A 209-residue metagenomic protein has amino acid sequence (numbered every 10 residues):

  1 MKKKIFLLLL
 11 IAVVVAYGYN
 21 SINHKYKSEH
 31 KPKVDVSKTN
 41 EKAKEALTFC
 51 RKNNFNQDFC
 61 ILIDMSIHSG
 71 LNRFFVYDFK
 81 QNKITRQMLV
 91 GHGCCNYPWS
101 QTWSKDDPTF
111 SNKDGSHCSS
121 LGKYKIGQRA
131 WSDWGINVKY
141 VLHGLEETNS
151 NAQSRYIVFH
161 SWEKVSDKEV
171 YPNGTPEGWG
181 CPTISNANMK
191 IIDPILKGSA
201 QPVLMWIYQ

Functional and structural regions predicted by a protein language model:
M1-K4: Positively charged n-region of N-terminal signal peptides that target proteins for export
F6-G18: Hydrophobic membrane-insertion alpha-helices, especially the h-region of bacterial N-terminal signal peptides
N20-W179, N186-S199, V203, Q209: Cell wall/extracellular polymer interaction/catalysis modules
